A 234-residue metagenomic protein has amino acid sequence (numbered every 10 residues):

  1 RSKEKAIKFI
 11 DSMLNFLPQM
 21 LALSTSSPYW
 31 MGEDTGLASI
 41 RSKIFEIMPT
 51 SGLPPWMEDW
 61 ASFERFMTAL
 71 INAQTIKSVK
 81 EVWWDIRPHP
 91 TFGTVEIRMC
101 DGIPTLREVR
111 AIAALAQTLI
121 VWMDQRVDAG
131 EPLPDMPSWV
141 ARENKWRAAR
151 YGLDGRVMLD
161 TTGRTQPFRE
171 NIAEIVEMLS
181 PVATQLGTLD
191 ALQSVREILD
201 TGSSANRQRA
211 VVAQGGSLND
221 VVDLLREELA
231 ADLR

Functional and structural regions predicted by a protein language model:
R1, I7-P54, E58: Metal-dependent DNA replication initiation modules
K3-E4, L106: Intrinsically disordered, low-complexity acidic/polar segments
F45-R234: C-terminal accessory/tail domains of diverse enzymes
